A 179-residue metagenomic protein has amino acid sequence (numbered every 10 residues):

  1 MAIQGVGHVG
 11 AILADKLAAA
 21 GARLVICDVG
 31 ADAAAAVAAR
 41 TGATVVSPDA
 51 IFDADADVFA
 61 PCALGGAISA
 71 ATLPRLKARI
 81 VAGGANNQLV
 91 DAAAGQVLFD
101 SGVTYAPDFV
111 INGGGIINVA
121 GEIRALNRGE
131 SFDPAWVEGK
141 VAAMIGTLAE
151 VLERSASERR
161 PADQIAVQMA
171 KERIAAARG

Functional and structural regions predicted by a protein language model:
M1-V58: Glycine-rich phosphate/diphosphate-binding loop of Rossmann-like nucleotide-binding domains
I3, I26-D28, S47, A60-P61 (+2 more regions): General beta-strand structural signal in soluble alpha/beta enzymes
V9-L13, A34, A67-A71, L89-D91 (+1 more regions): Short glycine/serine/threonine-rich phosphate/pyrophosphate-binding segments that cradle anionic phosphate groups
A14-K16, A38-A39, A71-P74, A93-G95 (+1 more regions): Short amphipathic alpha-helical segments
A34, A39-A43, C62, V97-L98 (+1 more regions): Short low-complexity, flexible loop/linker segments enriched in glycine and/or proline with clustered acidic
P48-A54, G65-A82, A93: Rossmann-fold NAD(P) dinucleotide-binding segment
D57, P61-G65, G84-Q88: N-terminal glycine-rich "phosphate-gripper" loop used for MgATP/nucleotide binding and carboxylate activation
R79-G179: Adenosine-phosphate binding glycine-rich loop
